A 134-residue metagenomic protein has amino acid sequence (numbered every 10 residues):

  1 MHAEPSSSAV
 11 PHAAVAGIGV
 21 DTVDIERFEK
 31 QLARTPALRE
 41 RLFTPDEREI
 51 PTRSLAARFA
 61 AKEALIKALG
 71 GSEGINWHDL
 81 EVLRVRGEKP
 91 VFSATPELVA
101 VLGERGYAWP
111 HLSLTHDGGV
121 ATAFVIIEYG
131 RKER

Functional and structural regions predicted by a protein language model:
M1-R134: Core catalytic alpha/beta fold that binds nucleotide/phospho-ligands
